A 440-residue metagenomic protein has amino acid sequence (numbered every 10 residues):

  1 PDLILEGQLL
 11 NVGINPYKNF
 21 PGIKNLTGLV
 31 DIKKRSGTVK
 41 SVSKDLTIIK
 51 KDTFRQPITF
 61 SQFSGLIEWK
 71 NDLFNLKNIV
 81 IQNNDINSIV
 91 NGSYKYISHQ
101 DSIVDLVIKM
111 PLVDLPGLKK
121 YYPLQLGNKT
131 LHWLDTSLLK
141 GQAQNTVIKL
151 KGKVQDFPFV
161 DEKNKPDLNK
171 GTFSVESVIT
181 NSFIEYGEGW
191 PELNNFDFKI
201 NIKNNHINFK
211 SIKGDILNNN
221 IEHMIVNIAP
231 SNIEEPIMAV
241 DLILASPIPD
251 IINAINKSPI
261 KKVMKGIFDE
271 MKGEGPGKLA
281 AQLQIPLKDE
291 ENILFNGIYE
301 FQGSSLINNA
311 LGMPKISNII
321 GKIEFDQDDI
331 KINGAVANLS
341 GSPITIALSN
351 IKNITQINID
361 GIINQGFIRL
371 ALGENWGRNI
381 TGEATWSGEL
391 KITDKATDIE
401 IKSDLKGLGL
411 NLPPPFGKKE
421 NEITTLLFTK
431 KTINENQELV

Functional and structural regions predicted by a protein language model:
P1-P16, V30, R35, K40-N84 (+5 more regions): Extended amphipathic, helix-rich lipid-handling scaffolds
K18-F20, N84-N87, E188-E192, N218-N220 (+5 more regions): Solvent-exposed loop/turn segments connecting transmembrane beta-strands in outer-membrane beta-barrel proteins
N19, V42-K44, I79, S93 (+6 more regions): Surface loops and adjacent helix of pleckstrin homology
F20-I32, D197: Short, low-complexity, polybasic intrinsically disordered segments
I23-N25, G171, L193-N195, S317: Short "repeat-start/strand-capping" segments in structured domains, especially the N-termini of parallel beta-helix
L76, I89, N145, F209-S211 (+2 more regions): Hydrophobic residues on conserved beta-strands that form the core of alpha/beta folds
K77-N83, S211-I216, G334-N338, V440: Short beta-strand segments that buttress and anchor functional surface loops
